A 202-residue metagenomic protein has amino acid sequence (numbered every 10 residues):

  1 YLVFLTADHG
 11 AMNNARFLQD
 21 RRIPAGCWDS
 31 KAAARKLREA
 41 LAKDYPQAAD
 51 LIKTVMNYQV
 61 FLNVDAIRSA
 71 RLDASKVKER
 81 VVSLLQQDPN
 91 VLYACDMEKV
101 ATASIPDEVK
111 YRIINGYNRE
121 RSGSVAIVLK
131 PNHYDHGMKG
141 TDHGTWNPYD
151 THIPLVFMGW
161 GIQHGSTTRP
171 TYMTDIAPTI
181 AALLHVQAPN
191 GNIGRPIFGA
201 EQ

Functional and structural regions predicted by a protein language model:
Y1-H133: Secreted, luminal/periplasmic, and some membrane-associated catalytic domains that remodel anionic oxygen-ester
D20, Q87, G161, A182-P189: Short, well-ordered loop/turn and helix-capping segments at boundaries between secondary-structure elements and domains
A32-R71, D142-L184, F198-E201: Substrate-binding rim/cap in mid-to-C-terminal beta-strand-loop elements of soluble/periplasmic
S75-K76, M138-T141: Extended Gly/Ser/Thr-rich low-complexity repeat segments, especially those forming or decorating extracellular
I114, N118, V125, T167-P170 (+1 more regions): Cysteine endopeptidase catalytic domains of the caspase/legumain-like
Y134-M138, H164-G165: Short, solvent-exposed loop/turn elements at domain surfaces
